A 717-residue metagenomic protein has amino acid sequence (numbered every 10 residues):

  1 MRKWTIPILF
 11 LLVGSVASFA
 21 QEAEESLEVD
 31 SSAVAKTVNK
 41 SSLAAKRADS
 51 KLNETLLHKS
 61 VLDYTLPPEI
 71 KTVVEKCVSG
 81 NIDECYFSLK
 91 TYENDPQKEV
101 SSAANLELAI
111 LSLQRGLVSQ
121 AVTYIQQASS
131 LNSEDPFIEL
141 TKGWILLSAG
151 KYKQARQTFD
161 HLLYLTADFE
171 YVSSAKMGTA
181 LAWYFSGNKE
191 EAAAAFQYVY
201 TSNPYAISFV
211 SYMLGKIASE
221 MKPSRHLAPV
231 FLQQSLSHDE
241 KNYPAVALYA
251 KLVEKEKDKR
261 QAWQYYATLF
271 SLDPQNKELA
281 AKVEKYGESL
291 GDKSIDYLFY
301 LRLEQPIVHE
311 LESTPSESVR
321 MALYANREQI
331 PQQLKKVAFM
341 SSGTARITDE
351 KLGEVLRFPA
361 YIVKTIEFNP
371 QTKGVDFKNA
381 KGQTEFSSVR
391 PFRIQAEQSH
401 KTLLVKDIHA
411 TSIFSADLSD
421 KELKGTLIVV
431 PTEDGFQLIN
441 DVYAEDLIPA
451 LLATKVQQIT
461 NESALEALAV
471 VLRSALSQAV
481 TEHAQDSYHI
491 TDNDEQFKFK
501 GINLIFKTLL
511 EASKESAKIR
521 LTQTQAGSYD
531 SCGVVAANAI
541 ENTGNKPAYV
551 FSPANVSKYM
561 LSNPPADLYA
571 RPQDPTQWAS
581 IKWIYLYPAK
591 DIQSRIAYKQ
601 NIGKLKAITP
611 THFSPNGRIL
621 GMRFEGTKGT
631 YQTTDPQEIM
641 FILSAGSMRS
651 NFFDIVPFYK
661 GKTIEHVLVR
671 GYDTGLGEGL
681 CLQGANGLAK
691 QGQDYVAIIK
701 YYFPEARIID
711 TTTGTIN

Functional and structural regions predicted by a protein language model:
M1-W4: Positively charged n-region of N-terminal signal peptides that target proteins for export
P7-S15: Bacterial N-terminal signal peptides
A20-K90, K98-V100, E107, S112-Q114 (+7 more regions): Conserved, single-site charged/polar hotspot
